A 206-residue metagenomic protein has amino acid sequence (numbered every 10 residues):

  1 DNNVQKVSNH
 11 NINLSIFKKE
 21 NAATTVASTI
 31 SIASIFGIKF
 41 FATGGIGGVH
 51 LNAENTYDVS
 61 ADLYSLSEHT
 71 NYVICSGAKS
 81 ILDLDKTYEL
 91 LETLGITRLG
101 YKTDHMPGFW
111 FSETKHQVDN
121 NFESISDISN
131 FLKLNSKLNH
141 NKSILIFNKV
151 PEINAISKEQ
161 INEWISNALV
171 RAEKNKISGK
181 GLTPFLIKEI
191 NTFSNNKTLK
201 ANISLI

Functional and structural regions predicted by a protein language model:
D1-K39: Ligand-binding beta-strand-loop-alpha-helix segment within the catalytic cores of soluble metabolic enzymes
A22-V26, F40-G45, L51, V73-C75 (+2 more regions): General beta-strand structural signal in soluble alpha/beta enzymes
A23-V26, E54-S67, Y72-E92, I125-N130: Active-site glycine-rich loop that binds ribose-phosphate moieties when present
I32-I35, F40-A42, D58, L63-E68 (+3 more regions): Solvent-exposed alpha-helices and their adjacent loops that cap or buttress functional pockets in soluble metabolic
G47, K102-P107, F147-N154: Glycine-rich beta-alpha junction loops
K86-T93, W110, T114-Q117, Q160-N167: Short, solvent-exposed amphipathic alpha-helical segments in soluble enzyme and RNA/protein-processing domains
F109-K137: Anionic-ligand binding region
H140-S204: A C-terminal functional module that forms or caps the active site or interfaces directly with catalytic machinery
